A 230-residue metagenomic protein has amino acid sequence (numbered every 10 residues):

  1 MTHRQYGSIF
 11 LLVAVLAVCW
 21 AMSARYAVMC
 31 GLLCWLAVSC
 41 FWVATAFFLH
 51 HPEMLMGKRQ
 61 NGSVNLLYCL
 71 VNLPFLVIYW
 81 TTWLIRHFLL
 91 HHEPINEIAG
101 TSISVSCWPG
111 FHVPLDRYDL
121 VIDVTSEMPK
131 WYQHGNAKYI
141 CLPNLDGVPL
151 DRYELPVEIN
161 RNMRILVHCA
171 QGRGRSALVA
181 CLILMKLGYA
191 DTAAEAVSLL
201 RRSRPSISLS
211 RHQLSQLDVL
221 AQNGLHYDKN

Functional and structural regions predicted by a protein language model:
M1-L84, V157-R164, L178-N230: PTP/DSP superfamily signal
W80-V167, Q171, L182-A221, L225: Cysteine-based protein phosphatase catalytic domain of the PTP/DSP
G174-S176: Gly/Ser/Thr-rich beta-alpha loop segments that engage phosphate groups in nucleotides
